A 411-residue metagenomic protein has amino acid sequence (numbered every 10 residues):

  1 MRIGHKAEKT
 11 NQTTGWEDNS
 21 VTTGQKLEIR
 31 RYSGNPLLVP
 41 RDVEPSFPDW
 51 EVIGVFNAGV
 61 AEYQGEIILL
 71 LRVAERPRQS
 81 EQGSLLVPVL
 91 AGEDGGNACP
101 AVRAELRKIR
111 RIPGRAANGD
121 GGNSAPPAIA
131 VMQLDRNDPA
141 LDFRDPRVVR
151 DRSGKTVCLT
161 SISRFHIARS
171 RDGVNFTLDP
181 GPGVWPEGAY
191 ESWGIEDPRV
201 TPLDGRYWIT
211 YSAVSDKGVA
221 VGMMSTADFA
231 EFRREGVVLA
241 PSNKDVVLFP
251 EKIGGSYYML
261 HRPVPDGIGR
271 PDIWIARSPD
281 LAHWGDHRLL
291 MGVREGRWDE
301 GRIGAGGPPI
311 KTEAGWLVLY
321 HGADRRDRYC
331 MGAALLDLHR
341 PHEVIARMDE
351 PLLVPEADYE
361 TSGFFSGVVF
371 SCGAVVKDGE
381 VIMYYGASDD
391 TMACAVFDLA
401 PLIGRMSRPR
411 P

Functional and structural regions predicted by a protein language model:
R2, G15-I53, N57-W193, T201-G301 (+2 more regions): Beta-rich carbohydrate-recognition and catalytic domains
K9-T10: Polybasic, lysine-rich low-complexity intrinsically disordered segments
E196, V246, G307, F370-C372: Structural signature of WD-repeat beta-propeller blades
Y359-T361, V369-G373: Short glycine-rich, acidic/polar surface loops and turns
